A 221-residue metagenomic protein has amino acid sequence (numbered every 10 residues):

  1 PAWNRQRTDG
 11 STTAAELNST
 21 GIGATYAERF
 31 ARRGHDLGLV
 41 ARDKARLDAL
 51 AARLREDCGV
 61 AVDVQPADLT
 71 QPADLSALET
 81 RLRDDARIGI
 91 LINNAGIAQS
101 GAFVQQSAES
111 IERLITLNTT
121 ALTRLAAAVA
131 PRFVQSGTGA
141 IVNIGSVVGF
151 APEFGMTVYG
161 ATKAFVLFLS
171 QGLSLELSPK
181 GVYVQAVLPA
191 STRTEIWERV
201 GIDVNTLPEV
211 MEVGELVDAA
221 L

Functional and structural regions predicted by a protein language model:
S11-L37: Canonical Rossmann dinucleotide-binding motif of NAD(H)/NADP(H)-dependent dehydrogenases/reductases, specifically
R33-A49: Conserved glycine-rich Rossmann-like NAD(P)H-binding loop of the short-chain dehydrogenase/reductase
N94-Q99: Conserved NAD(P)H cofactor-binding loop of Rossmann-fold oxidoreductase domains
A102-F103, S107-R113: Substrate-binding pocket helix/loop in short-chain dehydrogenase/reductase
A126, T162: Active-site helix of classical SDR
S146: Residue(s) in the substrate-gating loop at a strand-loop-helix junction that position the organic substrate next
A186-V187, I202-L221: C-terminal helical subdomain
